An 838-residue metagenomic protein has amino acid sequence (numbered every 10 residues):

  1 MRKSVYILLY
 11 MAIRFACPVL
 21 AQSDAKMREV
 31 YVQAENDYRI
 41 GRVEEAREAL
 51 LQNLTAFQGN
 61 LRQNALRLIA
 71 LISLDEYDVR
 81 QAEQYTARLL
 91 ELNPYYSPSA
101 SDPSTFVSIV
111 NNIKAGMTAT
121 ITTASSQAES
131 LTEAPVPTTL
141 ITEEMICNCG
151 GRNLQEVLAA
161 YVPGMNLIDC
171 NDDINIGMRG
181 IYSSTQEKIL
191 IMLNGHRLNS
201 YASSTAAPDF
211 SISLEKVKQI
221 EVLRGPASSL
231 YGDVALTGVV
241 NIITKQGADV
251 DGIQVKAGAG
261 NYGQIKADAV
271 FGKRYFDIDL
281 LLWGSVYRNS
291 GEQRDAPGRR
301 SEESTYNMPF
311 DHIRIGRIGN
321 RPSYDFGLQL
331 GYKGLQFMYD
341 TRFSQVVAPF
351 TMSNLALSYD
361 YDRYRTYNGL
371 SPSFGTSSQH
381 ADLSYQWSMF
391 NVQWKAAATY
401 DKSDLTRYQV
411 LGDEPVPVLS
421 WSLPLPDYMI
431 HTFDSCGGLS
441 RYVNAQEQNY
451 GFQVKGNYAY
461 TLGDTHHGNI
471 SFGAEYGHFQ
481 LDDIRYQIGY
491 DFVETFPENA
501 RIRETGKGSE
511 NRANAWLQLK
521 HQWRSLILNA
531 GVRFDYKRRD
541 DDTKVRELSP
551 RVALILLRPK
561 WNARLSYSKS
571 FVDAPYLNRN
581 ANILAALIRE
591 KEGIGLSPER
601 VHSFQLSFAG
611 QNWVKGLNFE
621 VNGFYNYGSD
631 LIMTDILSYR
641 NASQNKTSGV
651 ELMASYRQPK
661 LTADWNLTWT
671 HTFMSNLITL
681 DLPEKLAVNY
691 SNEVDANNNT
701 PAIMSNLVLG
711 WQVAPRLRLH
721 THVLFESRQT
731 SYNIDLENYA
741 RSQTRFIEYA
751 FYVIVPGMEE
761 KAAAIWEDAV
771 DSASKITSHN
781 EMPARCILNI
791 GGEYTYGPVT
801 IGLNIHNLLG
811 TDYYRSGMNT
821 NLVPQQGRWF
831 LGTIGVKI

Functional and structural regions predicted by a protein language model:
T123, T138, Q155-H196: Extracytoplasmic beta-strand/coil segments of soluble accessory domains associated with Gram-negative outer-membrane
H196-R224: Short acidic/polar hinge/loop motifs at secondary-structure boundaries that mediate gating or recognition
V239, T244-R274, L282-G284, S597: Short strand-turn segments of transmembrane beta-barrel domains in outer membranes, especially the first one or two
D249, G258, R274-Y367: Periplasmic-side early beta-strands and strand-to-turn transitions of outer-membrane beta-barrels
M352-N354, E494, L556-F604, K615-F619 (+5 more regions): Surface-exposed extracellular loop regions of Gram-negative outer-membrane beta-barrel proteins, predominantly
E447-N449, N457-I484, D491-F492, N499-N626 (+1 more regions): Structural signature of Gram-negative outer-membrane beta-barrels, strongest in the C-terminal barrel of TonB-dependent
Q522-L528, V614-G628, R640-L736, G835: Gram-negative outer-membrane beta-barrel transporters
F725-Y732, E737-R741, I754-E759, A763-A769 (+1 more regions): C-terminal beta-signal and adjacent terminal beta-strands/loops of Gram-negative outer-membrane beta-barrel proteins
